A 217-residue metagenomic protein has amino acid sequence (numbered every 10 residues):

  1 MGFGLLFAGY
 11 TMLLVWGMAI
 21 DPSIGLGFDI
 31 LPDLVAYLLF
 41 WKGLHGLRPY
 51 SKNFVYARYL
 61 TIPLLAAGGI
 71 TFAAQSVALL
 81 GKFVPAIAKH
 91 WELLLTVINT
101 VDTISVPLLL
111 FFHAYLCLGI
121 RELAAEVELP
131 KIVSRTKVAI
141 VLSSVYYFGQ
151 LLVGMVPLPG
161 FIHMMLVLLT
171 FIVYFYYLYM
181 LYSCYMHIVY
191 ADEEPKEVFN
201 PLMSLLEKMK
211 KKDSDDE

Functional and structural regions predicted by a protein language model:
M1-G43: N-terminal topogenic module of multi-pass integral membrane proteins
M1-L6, S51-I62, R135-A139: Membrane-interfacial loop-to-transmembrane alpha-helix junctions, especially the N-terminal start
G25-V35, T100-F111, I162-I172: Hydrophobic alpha-helical transmembrane segments of multi-pass membrane proteins
D33-A66, T71-L79, F112-E126, C184: Internal transmembrane alpha-helix with an interfacial aromatic "cap," most often the third helix
L65-H113: C-terminal halves and exits of single transmembrane alpha-helices
A86-H90, L151-I172: Extracellular/periplasmic helix-loop-helix junctions in multi-pass membrane proteins
P107-Y115, I132-V153, L168-F175: Alpha-helical membrane segments in multi-pass integral membrane proteins
C117-F148, H187-L206: Membrane-helix boundary/juxtamembrane motif in polytopic membrane proteins
